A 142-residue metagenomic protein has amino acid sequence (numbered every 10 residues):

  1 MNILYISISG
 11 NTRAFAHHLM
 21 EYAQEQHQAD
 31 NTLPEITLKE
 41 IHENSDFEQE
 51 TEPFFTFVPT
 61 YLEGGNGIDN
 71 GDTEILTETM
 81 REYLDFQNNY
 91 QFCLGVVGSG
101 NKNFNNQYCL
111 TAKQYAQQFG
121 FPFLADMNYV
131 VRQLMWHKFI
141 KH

Functional and structural regions predicted by a protein language model:
M1-T73, T77-E78: N-terminal beta1-alpha1-beta2 submodule of the flavodoxin-like/Rossmannoid cofactor-binding fold
T51-H142: FMN-binding flavodoxin-like domain, especially the glycine-rich phosphate-binding loop
